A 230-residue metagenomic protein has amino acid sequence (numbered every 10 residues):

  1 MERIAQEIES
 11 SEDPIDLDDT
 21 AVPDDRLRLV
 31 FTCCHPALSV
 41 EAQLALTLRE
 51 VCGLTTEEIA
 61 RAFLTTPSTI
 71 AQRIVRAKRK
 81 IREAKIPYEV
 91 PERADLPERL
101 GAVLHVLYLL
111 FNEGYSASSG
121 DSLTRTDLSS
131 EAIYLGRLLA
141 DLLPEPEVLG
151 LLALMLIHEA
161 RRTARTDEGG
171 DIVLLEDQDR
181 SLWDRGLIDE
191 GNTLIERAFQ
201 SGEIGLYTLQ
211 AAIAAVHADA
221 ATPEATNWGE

Functional and structural regions predicted by a protein language model:
M1-E41, T47-T56, T65-E230: Amphipathic helix-loop-helix modules that constitute alpha-helical solenoid scaffolds
R61-F63: Alpha-helical residues within the helix-turn-helix
